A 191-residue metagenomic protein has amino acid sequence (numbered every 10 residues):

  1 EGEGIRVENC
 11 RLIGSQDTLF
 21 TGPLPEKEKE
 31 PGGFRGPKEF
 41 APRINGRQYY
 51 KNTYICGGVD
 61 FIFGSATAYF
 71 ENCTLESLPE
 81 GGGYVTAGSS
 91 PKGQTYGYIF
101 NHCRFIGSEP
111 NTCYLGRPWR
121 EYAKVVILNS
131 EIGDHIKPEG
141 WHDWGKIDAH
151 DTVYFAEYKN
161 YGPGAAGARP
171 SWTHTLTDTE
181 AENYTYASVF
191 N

Functional and structural regions predicted by a protein language model:
E1-N191: Sequence-level preference for short, compositionally simple segments enriched in small aliphatic or small polar residues
